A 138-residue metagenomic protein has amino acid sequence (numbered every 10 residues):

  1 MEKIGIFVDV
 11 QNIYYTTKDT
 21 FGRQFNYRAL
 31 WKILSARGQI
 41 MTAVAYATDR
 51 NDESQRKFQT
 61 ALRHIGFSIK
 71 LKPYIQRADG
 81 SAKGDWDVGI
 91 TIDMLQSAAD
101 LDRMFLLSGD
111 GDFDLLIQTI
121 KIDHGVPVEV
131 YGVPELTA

Functional and structural regions predicted by a protein language model:
M1-W86, A99, P127, P134-E135: Domain-level signal for Mg2+-assisted phosphodiester chemistry and nucleotide/NA-binding surfaces in nucleic-acid
Y27-R28, D87-I92, D114: Short, well-ordered alpha-helical scaffold segments within catalytic/effector domains
I90-D100: Acidic, metal-associated active-site segment
A99-A138: Active-site histidine-anchored catalytic micro-motif
